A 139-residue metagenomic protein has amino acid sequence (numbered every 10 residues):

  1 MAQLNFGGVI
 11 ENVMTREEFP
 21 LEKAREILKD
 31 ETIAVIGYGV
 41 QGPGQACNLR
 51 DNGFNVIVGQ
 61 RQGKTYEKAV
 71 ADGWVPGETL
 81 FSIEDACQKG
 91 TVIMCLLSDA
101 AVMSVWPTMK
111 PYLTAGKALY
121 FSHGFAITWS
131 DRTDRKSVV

Functional and structural regions predicted by a protein language model:
A2-G77: NAD(P)+-binding Rossmann beta1-loop-alpha1 motif at the extreme N-terminus of oxidoreductases
P76-E84: Short acidic-hydrophobic, aromatic-tinged amphipathic segments that line or gate anion-handling sites
I83-W129: Rossmann-fold NAD(P) dinucleotide-binding segment
S130-D134: Short acidic, glycine/serine/threonine-rich loops at helix termini
K136-V139: Conserved small/polar residues in nucleotide/adenosyl-binding loops
